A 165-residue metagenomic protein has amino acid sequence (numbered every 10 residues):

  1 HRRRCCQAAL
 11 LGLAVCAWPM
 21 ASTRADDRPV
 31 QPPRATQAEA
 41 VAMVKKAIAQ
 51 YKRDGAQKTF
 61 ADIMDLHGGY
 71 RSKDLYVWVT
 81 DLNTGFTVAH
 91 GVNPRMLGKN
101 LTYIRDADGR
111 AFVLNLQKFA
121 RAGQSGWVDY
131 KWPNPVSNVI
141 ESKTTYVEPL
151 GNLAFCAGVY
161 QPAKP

Functional and structural regions predicted by a protein language model:
H1-L11, V15: N-terminal export leaders
L11-P165: N-terminal membrane-sensor/transducer module of prokaryotic signaling receptors
